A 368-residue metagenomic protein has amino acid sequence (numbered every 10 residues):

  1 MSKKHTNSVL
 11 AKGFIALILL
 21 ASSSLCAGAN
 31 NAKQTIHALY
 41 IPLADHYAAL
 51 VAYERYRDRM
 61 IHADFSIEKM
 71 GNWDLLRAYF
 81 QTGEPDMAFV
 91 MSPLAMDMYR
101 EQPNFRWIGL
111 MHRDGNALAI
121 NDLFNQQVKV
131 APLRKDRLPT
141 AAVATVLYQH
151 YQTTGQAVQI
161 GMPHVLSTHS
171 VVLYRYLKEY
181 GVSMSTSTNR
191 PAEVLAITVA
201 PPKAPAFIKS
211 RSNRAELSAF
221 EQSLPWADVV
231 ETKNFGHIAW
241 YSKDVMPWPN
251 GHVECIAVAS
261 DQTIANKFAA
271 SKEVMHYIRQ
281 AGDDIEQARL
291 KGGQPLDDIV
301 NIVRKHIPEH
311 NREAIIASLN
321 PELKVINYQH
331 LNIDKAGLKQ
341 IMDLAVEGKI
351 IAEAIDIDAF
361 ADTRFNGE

Functional and structural regions predicted by a protein language model:
S2-F14: Bacterial N-terminal signal peptides that target proteins for export
K12-S24: Bacterial N-terminal signal peptides
Q34-I36, R57-G71, L75, T82-D86 (+3 more regions): A local structural motif
T35-I36, Y40-Y79, Y99-R100, R175-E179 (+1 more regions): Short, polar/charged alpha-helical segment
A48-Y53, M70-R106, N116-D122, T145-Y151 (+2 more regions): Pocket-flanking alpha-helical
M111-T198, A206, S242-K243, C255 (+2 more regions): A conserved helix-loop-strand patch within extracytoplasmic ligand-binding domains of the periplasmic binding
K203-K305: Pocket-lining segment of extracytoplasmic ligand-binding domains
A265-A352: Secondary-structure end/capping motifs
